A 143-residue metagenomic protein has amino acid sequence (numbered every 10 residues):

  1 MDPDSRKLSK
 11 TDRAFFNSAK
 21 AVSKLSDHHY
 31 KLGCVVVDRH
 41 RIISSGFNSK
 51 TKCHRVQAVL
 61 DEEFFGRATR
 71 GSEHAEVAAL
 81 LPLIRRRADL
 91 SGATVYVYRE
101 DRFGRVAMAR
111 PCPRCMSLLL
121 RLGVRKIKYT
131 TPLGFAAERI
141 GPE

Functional and structural regions predicted by a protein language model:
P3-K31: Short, basic/aromatic recognition patches
R6-K10, S45-E143: Zn2+-dependent cytidine deaminase-like catalytic core
K31-G46: Short beta-strand scaffold segments in enzyme catalytic cores
